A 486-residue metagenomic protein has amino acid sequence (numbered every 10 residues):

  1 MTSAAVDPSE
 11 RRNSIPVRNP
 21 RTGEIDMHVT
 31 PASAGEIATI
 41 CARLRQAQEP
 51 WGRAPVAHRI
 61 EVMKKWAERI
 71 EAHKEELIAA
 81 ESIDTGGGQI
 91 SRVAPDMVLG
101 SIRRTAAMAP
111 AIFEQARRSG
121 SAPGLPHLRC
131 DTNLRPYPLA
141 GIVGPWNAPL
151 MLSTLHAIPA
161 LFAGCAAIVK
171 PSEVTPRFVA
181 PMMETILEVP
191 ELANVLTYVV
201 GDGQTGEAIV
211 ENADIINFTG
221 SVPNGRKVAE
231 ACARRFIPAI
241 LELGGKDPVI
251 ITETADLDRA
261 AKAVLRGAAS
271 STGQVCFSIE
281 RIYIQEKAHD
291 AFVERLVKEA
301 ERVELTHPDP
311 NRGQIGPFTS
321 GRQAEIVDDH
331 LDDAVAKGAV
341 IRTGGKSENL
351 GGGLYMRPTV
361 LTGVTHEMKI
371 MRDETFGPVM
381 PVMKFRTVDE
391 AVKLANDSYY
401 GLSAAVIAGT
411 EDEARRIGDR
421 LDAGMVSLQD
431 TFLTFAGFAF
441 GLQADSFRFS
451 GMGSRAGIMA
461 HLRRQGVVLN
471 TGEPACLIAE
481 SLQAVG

Functional and structural regions predicted by a protein language model:
M1-L128: N-terminal Rossmann-like NAD(P)+-binding subdomain of aldehyde/semialdehyde dehydrogenases
T22-H28, E348, Y355-G486: Conserved C-terminal structural/oligomerization subdomain of aldehyde/semialdehyde dehydrogenase
G23, R59, E81, G164 (+8 more regions): Residue-level signal for inorganic ion chemistry
I25-A32, Q46-R53, G141-I142, V249-I251 (+5 more regions): Short, well-ordered beta-strand elements within core beta-sheets of diverse protein domains
D26, D214-I215, P223-T365, L428 (+2 more regions): ALDH superfamily catalytic-core signature
E36, Q204-A208, E390: Short acidic active-site motifs
Q48, G52, A67-K74, I78 (+18 more regions): Structural signal for hydrophobic packing residues in well-ordered secondary-structure cores of soluble enzyme domains
R117-R259, F385: Rossmann-like NAD(P) dinucleotide-binding subdomain of oxidoreductase/dehydrogenase enzymes
